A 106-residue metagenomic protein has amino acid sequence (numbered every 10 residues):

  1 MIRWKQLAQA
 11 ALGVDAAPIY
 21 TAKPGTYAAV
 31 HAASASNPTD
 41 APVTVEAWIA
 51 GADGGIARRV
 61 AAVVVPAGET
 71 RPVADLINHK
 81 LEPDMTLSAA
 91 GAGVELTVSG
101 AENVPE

Functional and structural regions predicted by a protein language model:
M1-A28, A32, A90-E106: C-terminal interaction-tip segments
T21-A22, S34-P42: Asparagine-centered strand-capping/turn motif at beta-strand->loop junctions
Y27-A29, D40-T44: Short acidic/proline- and small/hydrophobic-mixed sequence motifs that coincide with surface turns and coil-to-beta
S36, W48-A52, A90: A generic structural motif
N37-A41, L81, A92: Short loop/turn positions at the edges of beta-strands in beta-sheet-rich folds
P38, A52, N103-P105: Short coil/turn motifs at secondary-structure junctions
E46-A50, T97-S99: Beta-strand signatures of extracellular beta-sandwich domains
A52-T86: Intrinsically disordered, low-complexity Pro/Gly/Ser/Thr-rich segments with frequent PxxP/GP/PP motifs and embedded
